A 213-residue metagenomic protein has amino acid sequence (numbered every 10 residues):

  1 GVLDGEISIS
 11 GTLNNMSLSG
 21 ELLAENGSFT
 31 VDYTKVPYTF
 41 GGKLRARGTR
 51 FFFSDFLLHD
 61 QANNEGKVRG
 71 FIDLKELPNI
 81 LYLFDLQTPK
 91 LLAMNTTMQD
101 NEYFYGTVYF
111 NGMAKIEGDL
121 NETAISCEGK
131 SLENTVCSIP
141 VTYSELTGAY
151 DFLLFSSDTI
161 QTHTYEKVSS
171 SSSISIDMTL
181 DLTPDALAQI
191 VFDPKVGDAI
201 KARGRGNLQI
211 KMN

Functional and structural regions predicted by a protein language model:
G1-F52, R69-N213: Membrane-proximal interfacial segments on either side of biological membranes
S54-Q61: Short beta-strand segments that buttress and anchor functional surface loops
